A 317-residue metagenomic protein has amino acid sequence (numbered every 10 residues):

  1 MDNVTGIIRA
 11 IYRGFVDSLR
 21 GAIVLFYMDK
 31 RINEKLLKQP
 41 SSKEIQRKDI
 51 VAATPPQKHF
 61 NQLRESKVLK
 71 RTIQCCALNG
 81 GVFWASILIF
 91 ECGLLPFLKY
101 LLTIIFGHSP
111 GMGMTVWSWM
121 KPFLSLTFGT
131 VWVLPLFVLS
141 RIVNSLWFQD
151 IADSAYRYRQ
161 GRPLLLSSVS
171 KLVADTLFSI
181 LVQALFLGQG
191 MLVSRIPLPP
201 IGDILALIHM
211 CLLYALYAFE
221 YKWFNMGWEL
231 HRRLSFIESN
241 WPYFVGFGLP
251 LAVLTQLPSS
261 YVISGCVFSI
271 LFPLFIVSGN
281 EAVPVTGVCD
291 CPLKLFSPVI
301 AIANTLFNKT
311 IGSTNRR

Functional and structural regions predicted by a protein language model:
M1-M191, F224, L230, S235-V245 (+3 more regions): Helix-coil boundary and N-terminal low-complexity module in membrane systems
W132, S167, P197-I204, S260-I263: Membrane-interfacial loop-to-transmembrane-helix junctions in polytopic alpha-helical membrane proteins
F137, L216, L271-S278: Alpha-helical transmembrane segments of multi-pass membrane proteins
I142-I151, M191-W223: Transmembrane alpha-helix/helix-exit interface in multi-pass inner-membrane proteins
I204-S269: Hydrophobic alpha-helical transmembrane segments and adjacent short intramembrane/lumenal linkers of inner/organellar
S264-V267, L274-V285: C-terminal transmembrane-bundle signature of multipass membrane proteins, characterized by strong activation on
